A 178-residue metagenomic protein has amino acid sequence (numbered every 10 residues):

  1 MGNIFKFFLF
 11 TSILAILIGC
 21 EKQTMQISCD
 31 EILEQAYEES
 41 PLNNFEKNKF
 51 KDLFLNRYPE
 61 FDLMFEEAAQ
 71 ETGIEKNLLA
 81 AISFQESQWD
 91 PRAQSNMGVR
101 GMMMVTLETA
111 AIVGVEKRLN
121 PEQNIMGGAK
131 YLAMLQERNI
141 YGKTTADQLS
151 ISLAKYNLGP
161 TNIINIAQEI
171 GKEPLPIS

Functional and structural regions predicted by a protein language model:
N3-F10: Sec-dependent signal peptide recognition, specifically the positively charged N-region followed immediately by
C20-E67, P91-R92: N-terminal export signals and maturation junctions of secreted/periplasmic proteins
I27-S28, I32-S40, N44, S150-S178: Catalytic and substrate-binding regions of cell-wall glycan-acting enzymes that process beta-1,4-linked
F54-R57, L63-M64, M103, L107-E108 (+3 more regions): Cell-wall glycan
F65-E66, G73-D90, I125-A129, S152-N157: Short, functionally critical alpha-helical segments immediately adjacent to catalytic or ligand/cofactor-binding
S87-N96, L135-Y141, L158-I170: Secretory-pathway/luminal and periplasmic proteins that interact with or process carbohydrate-rich
Q94-E116, N124-A133: Substrate-binding/active-site groove segments that recognize and process beta-1,4-linked N-acetyl-hexosamine
